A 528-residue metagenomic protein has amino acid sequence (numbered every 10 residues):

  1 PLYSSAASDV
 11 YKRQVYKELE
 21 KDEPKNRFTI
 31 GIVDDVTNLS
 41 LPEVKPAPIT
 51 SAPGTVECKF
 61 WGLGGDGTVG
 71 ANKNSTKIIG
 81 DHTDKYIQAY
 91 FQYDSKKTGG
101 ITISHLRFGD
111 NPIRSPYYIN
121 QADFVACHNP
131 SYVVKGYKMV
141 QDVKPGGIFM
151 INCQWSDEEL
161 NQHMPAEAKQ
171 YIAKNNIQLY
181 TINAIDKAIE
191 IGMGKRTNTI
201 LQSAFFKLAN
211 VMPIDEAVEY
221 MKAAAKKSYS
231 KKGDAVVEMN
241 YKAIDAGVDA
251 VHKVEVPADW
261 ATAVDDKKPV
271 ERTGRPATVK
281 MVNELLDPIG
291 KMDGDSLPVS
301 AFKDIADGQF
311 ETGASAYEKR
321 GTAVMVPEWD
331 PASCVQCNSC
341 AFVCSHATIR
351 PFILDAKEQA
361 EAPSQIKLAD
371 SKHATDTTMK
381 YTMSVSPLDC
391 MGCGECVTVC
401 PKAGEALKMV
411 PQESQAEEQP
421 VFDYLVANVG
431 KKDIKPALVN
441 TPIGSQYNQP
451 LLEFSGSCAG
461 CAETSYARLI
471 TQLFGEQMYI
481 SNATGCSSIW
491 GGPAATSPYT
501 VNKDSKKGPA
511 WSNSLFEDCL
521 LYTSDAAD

Functional and structural regions predicted by a protein language model:
P1-A7, Y11, Y522-A526: Single conserved hydrophobic/aromatic residue that forms the stacking wall/gate of nucleotide- or nucleobase-binding
S4-D9, S40, P46-A47, I214 (+4 more regions): Metallocofactor- and cofactor-centric catalytic cores in central/energy metabolism, strongly enriched
S4-S8, A52-G64, T68-D287, Q359-S364: Active-site cofactor/cluster-binding pocket
S8-V44, M239-A261: Structural signature of the thiamine diphosphate
I32, L63, G109-N111, H128-S131 (+11 more regions): Fold-independent oxyanion-binding glycine-rich loops and adjacent beta-strand/coil segments at enzyme active sites
L41-A52, Y317-K319: A short, basic/flexible loop-to-alpha-helix module at the beginning of a structural domain
G109-I113, V133-K138, C393-E395, E463-L473: Short alpha-helical segments and helix-capping/turn motifs at coil-helix boundaries
A217-V218, S230-C390, V397-Y479, A483-S524 (+1 more regions): Ferredoxin-type iron-sulfur electron-transfer modules and their immediate structural context
